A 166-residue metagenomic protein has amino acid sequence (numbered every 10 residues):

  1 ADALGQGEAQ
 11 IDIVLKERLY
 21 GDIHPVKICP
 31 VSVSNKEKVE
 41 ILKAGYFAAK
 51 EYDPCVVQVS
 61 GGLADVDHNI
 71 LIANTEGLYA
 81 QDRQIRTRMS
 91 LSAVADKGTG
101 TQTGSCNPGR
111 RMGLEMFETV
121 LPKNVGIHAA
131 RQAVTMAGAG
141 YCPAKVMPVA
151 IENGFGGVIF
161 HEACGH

Functional and structural regions predicted by a protein language model:
A1-H166: Active-site bordering "gate/hinge" segments that shape substrate access to catalytic or cofactor-binding pockets
